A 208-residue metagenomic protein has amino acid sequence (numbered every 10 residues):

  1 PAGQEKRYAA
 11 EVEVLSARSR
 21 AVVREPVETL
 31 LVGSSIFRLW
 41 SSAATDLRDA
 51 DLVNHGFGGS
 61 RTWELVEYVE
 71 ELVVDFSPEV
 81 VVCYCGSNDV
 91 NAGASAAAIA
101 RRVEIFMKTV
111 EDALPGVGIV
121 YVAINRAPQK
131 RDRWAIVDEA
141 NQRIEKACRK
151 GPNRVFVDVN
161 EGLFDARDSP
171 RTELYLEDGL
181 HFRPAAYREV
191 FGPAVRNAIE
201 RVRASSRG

Functional and structural regions predicted by a protein language model:
P1-L31, F37, S41-R48, K150 (+2 more regions): N-terminal secretory targeting modules
L31, C83, V120-V122: Structural beta-sheet core signal
L31, L52-N54, F156: Conserved beta-strand scaffold positions in the cores of enzyme catalytic domains, especially in NTP/NDP-utilizing
F37-V53, T62-A100, I124-P128: Oxyanion-hole/transition-state-stabilizing segment in secreted/luminal serine hydrolases and related acyltransferases
H55-G58, V80-A94, E104, K108-E111 (+3 more regions): Cell-envelope and extracellular/periplasmic
A96-F106, W134-N141: Charged helix-capping and loop-helix junction motifs
L114-G118: A short helix->loop->beta-strand "cap" motif at the edges of active sites that frequently abuts
R126-G208: Catalytic His-Asp segment of secreted/periplasmic serine-dependent ester chemistry enzymes
